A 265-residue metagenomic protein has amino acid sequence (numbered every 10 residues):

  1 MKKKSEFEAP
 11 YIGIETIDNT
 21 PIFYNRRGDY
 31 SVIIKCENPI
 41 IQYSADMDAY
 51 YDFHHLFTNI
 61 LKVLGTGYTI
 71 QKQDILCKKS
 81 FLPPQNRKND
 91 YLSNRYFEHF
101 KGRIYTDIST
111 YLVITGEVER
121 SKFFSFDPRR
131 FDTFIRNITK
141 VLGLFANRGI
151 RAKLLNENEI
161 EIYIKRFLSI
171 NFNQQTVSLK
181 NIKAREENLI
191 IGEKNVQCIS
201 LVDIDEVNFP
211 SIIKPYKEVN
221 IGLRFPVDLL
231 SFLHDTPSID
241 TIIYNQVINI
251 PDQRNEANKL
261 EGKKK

Functional and structural regions predicted by a protein language model:
M1-K265: Extended, folded cores of ATP/NTP-driven motor/assembly subunits in large transport and secretion machines
